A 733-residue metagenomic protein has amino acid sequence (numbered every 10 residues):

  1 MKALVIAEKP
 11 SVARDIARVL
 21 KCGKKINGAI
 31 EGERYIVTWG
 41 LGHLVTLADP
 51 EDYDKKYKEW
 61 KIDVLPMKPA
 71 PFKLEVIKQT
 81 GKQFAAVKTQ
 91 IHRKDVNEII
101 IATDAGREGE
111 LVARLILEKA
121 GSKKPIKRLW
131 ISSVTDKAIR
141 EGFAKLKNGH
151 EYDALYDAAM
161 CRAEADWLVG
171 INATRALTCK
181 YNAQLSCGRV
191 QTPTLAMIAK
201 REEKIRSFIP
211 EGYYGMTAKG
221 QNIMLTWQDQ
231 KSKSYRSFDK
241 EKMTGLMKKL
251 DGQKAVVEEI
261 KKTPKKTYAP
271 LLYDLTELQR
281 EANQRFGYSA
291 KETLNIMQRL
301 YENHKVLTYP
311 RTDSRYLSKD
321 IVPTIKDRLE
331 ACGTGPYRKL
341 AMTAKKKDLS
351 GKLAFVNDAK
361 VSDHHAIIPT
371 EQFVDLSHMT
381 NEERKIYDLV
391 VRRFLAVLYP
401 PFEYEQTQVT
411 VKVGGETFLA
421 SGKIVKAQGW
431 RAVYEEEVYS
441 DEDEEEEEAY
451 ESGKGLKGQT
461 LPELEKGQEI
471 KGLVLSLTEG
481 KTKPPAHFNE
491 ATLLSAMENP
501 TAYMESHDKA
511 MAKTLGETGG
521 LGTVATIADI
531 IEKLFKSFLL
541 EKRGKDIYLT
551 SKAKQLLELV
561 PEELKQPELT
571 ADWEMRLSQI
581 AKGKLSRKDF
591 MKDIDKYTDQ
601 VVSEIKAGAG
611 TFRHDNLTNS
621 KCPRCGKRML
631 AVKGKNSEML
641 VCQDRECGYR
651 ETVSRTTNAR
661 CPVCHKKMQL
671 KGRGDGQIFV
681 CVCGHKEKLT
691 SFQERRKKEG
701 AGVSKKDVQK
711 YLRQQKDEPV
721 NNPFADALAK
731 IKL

Functional and structural regions predicted by a protein language model:
M1-A163, P484: Intrinsically disordered, low-complexity regulatory segments
M1-K2, A102-A105, N182-Q184, K262-L271 (+3 more regions): Conserved short loop/turn motifs at secondary-structure junctions
K2-L4, T80, I91, T174 (+2 more regions): Basic, low-complexity terminal or inter-domain segments flanking catalytic cores
N27-K55, T192-R236, L398-L456: Structured, non-catalytic alpha/beta "coupling" segments that mediate domain-domain communication and provide generic
R114, A138-G220, K262-T263: C-terminal or mid-to-C-terminal helical accessory/interaction module adjacent to the motor/catalytic core
S237-L271, Q279: Metal- or metallocofactor-binding catalytic centers and their adjacent structured scaffolds across diverse enzyme
H304-K305, F538: Glycine-centered, phosphate/nucleic-acid-interacting loop/turn motifs that mediate DNA/RNA or nucleotide
